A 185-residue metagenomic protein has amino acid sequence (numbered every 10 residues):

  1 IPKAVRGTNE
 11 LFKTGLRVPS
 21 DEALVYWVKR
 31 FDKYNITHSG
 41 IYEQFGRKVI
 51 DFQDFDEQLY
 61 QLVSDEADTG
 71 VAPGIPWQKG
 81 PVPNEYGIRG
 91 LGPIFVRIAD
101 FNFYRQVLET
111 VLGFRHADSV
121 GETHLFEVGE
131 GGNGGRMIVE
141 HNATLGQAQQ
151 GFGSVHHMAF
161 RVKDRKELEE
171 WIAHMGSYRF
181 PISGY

Functional and structural regions predicted by a protein language model:
I1-G7, L59-A67, R115-S154, V162-D164: Conserved short beta-strand elements that form part of the metal-binding/catalytic scaffold of enzyme active sites
N9, K13-F55, V96-V107, A159-Y185: Vicinal oxygen chelate
L11-L16, D68-R105, G151-R161: N-terminal beta-strand motif that seeds the catalytic metal site of vicinal oxygen chelate
V28-G87, H124-I138, Y178-Y185: Vicinal oxygen chelate
G87-R89, T110, G131-G132, A148: Generic detector of intrinsically disordered, low-complexity, polar/charged segments
